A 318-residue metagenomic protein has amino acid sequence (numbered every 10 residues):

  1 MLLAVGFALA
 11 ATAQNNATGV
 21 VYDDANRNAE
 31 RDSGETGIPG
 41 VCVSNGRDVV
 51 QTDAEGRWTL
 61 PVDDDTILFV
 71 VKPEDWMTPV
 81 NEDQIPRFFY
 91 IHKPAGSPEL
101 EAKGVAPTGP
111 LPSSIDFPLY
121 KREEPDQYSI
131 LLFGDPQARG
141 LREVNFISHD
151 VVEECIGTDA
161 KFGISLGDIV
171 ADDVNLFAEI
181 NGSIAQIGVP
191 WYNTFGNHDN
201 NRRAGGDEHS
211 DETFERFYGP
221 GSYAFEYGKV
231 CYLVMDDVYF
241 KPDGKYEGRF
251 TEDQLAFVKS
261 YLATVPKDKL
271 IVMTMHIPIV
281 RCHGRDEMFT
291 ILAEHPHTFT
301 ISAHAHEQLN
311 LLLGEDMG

Functional and structural regions predicted by a protein language model:
F7-A17: Beta-strand-rich domain onsets/edges
Q14, V20-G37, R122: Structural motif
A17-D23, G56, F117: A short, amphipathic beta-strand motif
A29-R31, G37, R47-P61: Short, acidic Ser/Thr/Gly-rich low-complexity loop/linker segments typical of extracellular and cell-surface proteins
N45, I67-K103: A short, solvent-exposed loop/turn motif at the edges and junctions of modular extracellular/periplasmic domains
R87-A95, A102-P107, N175-K259, A263-V265 (+2 more regions): Extended active-site neighborhood of metal-dependent phosphoesterases/phosphodiesterases
S97-A178: N-terminal active-site segment of His-dependent metallophosphoesterases
L132-G134, F162-D168, D172, W191-N197 (+3 more regions): Active-site neighborhood of phospho(di)ester-bond hydrolases with catalytic His/Asp-centered motifs
